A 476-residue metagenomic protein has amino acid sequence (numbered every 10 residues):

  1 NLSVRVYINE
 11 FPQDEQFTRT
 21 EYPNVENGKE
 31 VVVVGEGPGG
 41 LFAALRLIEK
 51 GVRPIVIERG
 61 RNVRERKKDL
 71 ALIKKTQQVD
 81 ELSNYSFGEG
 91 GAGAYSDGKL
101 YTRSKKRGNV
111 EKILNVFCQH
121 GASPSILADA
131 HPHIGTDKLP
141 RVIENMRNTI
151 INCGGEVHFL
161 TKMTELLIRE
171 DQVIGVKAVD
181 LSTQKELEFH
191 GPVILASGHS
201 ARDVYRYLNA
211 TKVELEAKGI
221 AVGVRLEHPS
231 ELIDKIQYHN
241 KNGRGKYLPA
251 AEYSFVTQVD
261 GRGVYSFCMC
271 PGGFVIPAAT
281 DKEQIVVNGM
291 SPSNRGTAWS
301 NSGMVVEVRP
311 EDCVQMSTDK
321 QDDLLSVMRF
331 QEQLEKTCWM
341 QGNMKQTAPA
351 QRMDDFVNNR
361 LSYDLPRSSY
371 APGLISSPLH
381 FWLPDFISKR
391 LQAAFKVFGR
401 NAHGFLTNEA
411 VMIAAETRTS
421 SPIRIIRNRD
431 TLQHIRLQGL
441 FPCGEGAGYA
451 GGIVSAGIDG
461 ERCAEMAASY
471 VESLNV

Functional and structural regions predicted by a protein language model:
N1-Y95, K99-V476: Residues forming the flavin
